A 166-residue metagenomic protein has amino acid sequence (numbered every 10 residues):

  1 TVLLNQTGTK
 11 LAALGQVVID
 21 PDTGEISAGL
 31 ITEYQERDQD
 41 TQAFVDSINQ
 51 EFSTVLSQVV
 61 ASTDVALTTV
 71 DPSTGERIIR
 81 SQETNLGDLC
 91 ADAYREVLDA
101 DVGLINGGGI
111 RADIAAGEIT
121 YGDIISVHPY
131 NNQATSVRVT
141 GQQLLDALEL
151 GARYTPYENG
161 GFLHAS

Functional and structural regions predicted by a protein language model:
T1-V59, T155-A165: Active-site-adjacent helix-turn-beta-strand microarchitecture at beta-sheet edges that either contains or buttresses
V2, I31, Q35, D46 (+4 more regions): A near-ubiquitous, low-amplitude feature marking generic local secondary-structure context
V2-L3, A13-Q16, G24-S27, T84 (+1 more regions): Feature captures C-terminal
G29-I31, A61-A66, S136: Short amphipathic
E36-I119, Y157: Hard-cation-handling environments
